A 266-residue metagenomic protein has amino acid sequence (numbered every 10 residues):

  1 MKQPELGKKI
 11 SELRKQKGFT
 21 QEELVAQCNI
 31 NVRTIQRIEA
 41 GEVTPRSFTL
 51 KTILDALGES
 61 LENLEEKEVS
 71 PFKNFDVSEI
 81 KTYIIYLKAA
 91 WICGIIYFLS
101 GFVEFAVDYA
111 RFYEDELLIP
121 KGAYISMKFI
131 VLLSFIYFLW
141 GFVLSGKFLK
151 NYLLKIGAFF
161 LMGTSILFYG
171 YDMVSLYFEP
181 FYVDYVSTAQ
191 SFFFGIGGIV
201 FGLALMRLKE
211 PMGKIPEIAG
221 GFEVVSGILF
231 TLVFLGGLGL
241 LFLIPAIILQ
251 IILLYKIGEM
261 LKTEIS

Functional and structural regions predicted by a protein language model:
M1-Q16: A short, Lys/Arg-rich alpha-helix, primarily the initiator
K15, A26, D55: Alpha-helical residues within the helix-turn-helix
G18-Q36: Short alpha-helical DNA-recognition segment
F48-N63: DNA major-groove recognition helix of helix-turn-helix/homeodomain DNA-binding modules
D76-I265: Hydrophobic, aromatic-enriched alpha-helical segments typical of multi-pass transmembrane helices
